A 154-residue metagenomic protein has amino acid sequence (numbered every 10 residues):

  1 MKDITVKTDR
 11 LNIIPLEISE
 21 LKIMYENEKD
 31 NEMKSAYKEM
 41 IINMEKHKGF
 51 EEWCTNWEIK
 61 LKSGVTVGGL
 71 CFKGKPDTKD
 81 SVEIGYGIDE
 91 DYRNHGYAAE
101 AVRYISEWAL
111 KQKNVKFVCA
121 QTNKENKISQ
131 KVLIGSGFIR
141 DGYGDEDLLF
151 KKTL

Functional and structural regions predicted by a protein language model:
M1-E83, I88-D91, Y104-W108, Q112 (+2 more regions): GNAT-family acyltransferases
G96-A99: Glycine-rich acyl-CoA binding loop
K111-Q121: Conserved GNAT acetyl-CoA-binding A-motif
A120-Q130: Conserved beta-strand-loop-alpha-helix junction that forms the acyl-donor binding cleft
L133: Conserved active-site tyrosine of GNAT-family acetyltransferases
